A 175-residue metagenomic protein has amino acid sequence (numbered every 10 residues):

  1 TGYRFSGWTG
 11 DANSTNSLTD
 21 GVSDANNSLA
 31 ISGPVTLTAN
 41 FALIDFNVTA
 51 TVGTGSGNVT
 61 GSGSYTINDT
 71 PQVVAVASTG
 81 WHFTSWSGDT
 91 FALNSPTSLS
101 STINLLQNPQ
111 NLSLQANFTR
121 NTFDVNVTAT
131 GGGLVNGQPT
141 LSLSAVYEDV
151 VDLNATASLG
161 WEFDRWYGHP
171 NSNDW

Functional and structural regions predicted by a protein language model:
T1-A25, D69-S98, D149-W175: Surface-exposed interfaces of beta-sheet-rich extracellular modules
T1-S6, A30-G33, G53, G57-H82 (+2 more regions): Extracellular modular ligand-binding repeats in secreted and cell-surface proteins
T9-A12, L43-D45, V52-T54, G63 (+8 more regions): Disulfide-rich extracellular repeat modules and their boundaries
T19-V52, P96-T128: Conserved "repeat-terminator" motif of extracellular CCP/Sushi domains
